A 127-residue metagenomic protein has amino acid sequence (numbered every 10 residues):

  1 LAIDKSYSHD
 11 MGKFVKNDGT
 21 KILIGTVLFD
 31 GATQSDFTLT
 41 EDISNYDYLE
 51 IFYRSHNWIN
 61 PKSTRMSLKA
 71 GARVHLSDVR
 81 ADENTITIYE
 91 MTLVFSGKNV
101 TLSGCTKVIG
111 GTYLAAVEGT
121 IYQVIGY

Functional and structural regions predicted by a protein language model:
L1-S35, E118: Glycine-rich, low-complexity segments
K5, N84-K98, S103: Broad, structure-driven detector of short, well-ordered beta-strand segments within folded domains
Y7, T40-E41, R65-S67, E90-S96: Short, exposed beta-strand/loop patches in secreted or surface proteins that constitute
I22-D42, Y89-T92, Y122-Y127: Beta-sandwich interaction modules
T26-Y46, R54-L68: Surface-exposed ligand/attachment interfaces on beta-rich extracellular proteins
K69-I86: Terminal beta-strand-rich extracellular "head" domains that mediate receptor/glycan or other ligand binding
G110-Y127: Short, structured beta-strand segments at or near domain termini in extracellular proteins/domains
